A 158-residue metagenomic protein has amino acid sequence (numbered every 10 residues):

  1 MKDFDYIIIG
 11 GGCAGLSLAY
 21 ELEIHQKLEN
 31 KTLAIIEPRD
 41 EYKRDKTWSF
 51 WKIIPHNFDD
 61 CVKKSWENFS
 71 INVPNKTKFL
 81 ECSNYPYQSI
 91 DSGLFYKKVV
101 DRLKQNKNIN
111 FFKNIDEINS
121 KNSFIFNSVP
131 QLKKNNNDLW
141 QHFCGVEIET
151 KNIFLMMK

Functional and structural regions predicted by a protein language model:
M1-A14, A34: Beta1/beta-strand and adjacent pyrophosphate-binding region of the FAD-binding site in flavoprotein oxidoreductases
F4, E29-T32, S123-F124: Nucleotide donor/acceptor-binding cores
I7, R39, V129-P130: Anionic group-transfer/hydrolysis microenvironments
G11, E21, H25, R102-K158: Predominantly flavin-linked oxidoreductase catalytic cores and closely associated redox partners
A14, E41, Q131: Conserved Rossmann-like nucleotide-cofactor binding loop
S17, E21-K76, L94, C144 (+1 more regions): N-terminal FAD cofactor-binding segment of flavoenzymes
R44, C82, N136-N137: Generic domain-boundary/flexible-linker signal
F50-K113, N119: A conserved beta-strand/loop capping segment in the N-terminal third of enzymes that catalyze redox or closely related
